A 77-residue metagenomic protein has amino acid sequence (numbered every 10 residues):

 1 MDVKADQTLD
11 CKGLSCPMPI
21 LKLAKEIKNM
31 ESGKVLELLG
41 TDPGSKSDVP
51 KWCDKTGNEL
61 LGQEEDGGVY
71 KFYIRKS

Functional and structural regions predicted by a protein language model:
D2-E31: An N-terminal amphipathic alpha-helical segment
D6-T8, G33-E37, V69-K71: Intrinsic-disorder/low-complexity, polar/charged segments enriched in Ser/Thr/Lys/Arg/Asp/Glu/Gln
C11, G40, I74-K76: Hydrophobic residues in beta-strands and at strand termini
G13, D42-P43, E64: Short loop or secondary-structure boundary microenvironments that flank and position key functional residues
K22-E59: Amphipathic, hydrophobic secondary-structure cores in small proteins
P50-S77: C-terminal structural segments of small proteins and small subunits
